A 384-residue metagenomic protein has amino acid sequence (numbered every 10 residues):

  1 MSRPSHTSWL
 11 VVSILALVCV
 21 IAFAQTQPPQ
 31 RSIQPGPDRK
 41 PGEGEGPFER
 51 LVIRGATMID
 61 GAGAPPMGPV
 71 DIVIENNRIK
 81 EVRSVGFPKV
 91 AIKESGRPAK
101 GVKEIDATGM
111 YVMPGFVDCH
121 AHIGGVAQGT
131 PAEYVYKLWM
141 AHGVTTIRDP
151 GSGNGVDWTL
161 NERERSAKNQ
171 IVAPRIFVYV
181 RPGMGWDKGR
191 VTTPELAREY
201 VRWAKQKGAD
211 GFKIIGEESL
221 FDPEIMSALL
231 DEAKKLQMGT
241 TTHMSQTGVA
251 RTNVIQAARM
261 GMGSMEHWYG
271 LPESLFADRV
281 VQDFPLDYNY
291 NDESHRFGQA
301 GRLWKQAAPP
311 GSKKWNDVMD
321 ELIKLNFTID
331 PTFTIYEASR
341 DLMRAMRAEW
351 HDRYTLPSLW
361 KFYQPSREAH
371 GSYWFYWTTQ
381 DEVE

Functional and structural regions predicted by a protein language model:
M1-S13: Bacterial N-terminal signal peptides that target proteins for export
V11-A22: Bacterial N-terminal signal peptides
Q34-R39, E43-P47, M58, A64-M113: Histidine-rich, glycine-flanked metal-binding segment
G55, M110, F116-G124, H243 (+2 more regions): Histidine-centered divalent metal-coordination motifs
R97, V102-Q170, G189-E195, V249-A257 (+1 more regions): Metal-associated gating/positioning segment near the N- to mid-region
V135-V156, A173-M184, Q206-S219, M238-T241 (+3 more regions): Divalent metal-dependent hydrolysis catalytic cores, especially in the metallo-beta-lactamase
Q170-A173, F177-Q256: Histidine/acidic-residue-rich, glycine-tolerant segments that coordinate divalent metal ions
Y200-E218, S264, L271-E384: Active-site neighborhoods of metal-dependent hydrolases
